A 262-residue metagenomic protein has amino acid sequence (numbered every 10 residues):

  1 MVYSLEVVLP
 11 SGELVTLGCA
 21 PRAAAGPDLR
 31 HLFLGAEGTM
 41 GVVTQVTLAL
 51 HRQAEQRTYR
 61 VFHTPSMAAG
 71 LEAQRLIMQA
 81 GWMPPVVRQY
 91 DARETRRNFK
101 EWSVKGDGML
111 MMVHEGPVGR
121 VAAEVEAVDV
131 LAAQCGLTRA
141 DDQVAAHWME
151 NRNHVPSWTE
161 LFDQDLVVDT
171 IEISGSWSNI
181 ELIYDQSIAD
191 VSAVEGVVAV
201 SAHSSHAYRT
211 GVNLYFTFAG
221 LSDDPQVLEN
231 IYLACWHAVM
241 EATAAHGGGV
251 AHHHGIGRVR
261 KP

Functional and structural regions predicted by a protein language model:
M1-R88: FAD-binding subdomain of flavoenzyme oxidoreductases
E13, I256-P262: Activity-critical C-terminal alpha-helical subdomain
A20, R60, Q226-L228, P262: Short, glycine/charged-rich beta-strand-loop motifs at protein surfaces that mediate ligand recognition and catalysis
G35-G38, I173, A251: Short conserved micro-motifs on helix faces and helix-strand junctions that flank and scaffold key functional residues
T44-V46, I183, K261: Short hydrophobic alpha-helical segments that form membrane-spanning helices or hydrophobic packing faces of helical
R52, H63-S66, L71-A238, A242 (+1 more regions): C-terminal substrate-recognition/cap domain of FAD-linked oxidoreductases
A244-G255: Alpha-helix capping/hinge segments and adjacent helical runs
